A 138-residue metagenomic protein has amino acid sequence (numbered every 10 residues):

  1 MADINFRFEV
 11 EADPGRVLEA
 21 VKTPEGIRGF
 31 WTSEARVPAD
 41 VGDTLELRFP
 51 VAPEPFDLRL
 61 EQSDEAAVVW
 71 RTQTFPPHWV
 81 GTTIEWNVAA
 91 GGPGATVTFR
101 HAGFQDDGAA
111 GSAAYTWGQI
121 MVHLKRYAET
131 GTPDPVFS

Functional and structural regions predicted by a protein language model:
M1-R36: Hydrophobic ligand-binding cavity/cleft-lining segments
A2-V10, A90, A95, P135: Aromatic-glycine hotspot motif
G15, G26, E65-V68, E129 (+1 more regions): Generic structural signal for secondary-structure transition and capping sites
V17-V21, I27, L45, L60 (+4 more regions): Hydrophobic pocket/interface hotspot
G29-F30, A39, P135-S138: Short, hydrophobic secondary-structure boundary micro-motifs
R36, E46-T98, A102-F104: Hydrophobic-ligand binding "helix-grip"
A102-S138: A conserved amphipathic terminal alpha-helix motif
